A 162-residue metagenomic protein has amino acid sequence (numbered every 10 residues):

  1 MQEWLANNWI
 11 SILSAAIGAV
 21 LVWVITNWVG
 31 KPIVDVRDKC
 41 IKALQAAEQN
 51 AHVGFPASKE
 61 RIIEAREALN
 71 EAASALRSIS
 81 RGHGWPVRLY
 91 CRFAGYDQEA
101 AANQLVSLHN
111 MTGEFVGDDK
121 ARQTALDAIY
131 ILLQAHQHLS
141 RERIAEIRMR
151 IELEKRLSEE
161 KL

Functional and structural regions predicted by a protein language model:
M1-Q2, L69: Short, amphipathic alpha-helical segments
E3-D35: Hydrophobic, helix-forming membrane-interacting segments
I25-L162: Conserved non-transmembrane functional hotspots
